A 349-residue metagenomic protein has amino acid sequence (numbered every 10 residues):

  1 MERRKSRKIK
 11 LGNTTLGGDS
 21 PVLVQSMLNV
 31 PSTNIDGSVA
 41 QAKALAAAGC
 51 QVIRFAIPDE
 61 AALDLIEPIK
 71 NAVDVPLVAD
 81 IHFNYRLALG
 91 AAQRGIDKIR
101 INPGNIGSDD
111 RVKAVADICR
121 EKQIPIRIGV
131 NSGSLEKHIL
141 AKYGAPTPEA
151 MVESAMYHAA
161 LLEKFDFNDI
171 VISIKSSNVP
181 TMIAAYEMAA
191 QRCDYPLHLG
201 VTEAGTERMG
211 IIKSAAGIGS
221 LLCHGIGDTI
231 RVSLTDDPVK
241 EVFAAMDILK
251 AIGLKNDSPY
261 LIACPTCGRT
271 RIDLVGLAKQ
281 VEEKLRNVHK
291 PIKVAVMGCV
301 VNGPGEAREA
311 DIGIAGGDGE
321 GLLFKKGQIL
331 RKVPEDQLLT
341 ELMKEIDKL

Functional and structural regions predicted by a protein language model:
M1-M27, R120, E283: N-terminal amphipathic alpha-helix/helix-capping segment at the start of soluble metabolic enzymes
D19-G37, A56, V75-F83, I139-V152 (+1 more regions): Active-site mouth loops of central-metabolism enzymes
V22-L28, I53-F55, L77-I81, I99-I101 (+6 more regions): Hydrophobic faces of well-ordered beta-strands that scaffold small-molecule active sites in alpha/beta enzyme cores
N34-I35, A46-I69, R100-S108, I170-V179: Glycine-rich, proline-tolerant flexible connector loops at the mouths of alpha/beta enzymes
D59-I81, A114-I126, Y186-L197, V281-E283: Alpha-helix-loop-beta-strand connector modules within alpha/beta enzyme cores
A72-V75, Q93-I99, R120-K122, A190-P196 (+3 more regions): Glycine-enriched alpha-helix->loop->beta-strand junction motifs that scaffold or abut catalytic
R86-R127: Hydrophobic or amphipathic alpha-helical targeting/insertion segments
V130-N131, I139-R286: Catalytic alpha/beta core domains of metabolic enzymes, predominantly
